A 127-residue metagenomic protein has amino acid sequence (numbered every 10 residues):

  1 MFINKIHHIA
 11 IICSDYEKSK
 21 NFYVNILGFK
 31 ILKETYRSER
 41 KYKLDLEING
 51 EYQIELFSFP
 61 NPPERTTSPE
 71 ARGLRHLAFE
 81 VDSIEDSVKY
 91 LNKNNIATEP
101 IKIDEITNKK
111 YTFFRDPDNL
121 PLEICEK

Functional and structural regions predicted by a protein language model:
M1-F2, D45, V88-K127: Vicinal oxygen chelate
M1-K18, L74-F79: N-terminal beta-strand motif that seeds the catalytic metal site of vicinal oxygen chelate
K5, R40-Y42, G50, G73 (+1 more regions): Exposed loop/turn and edge beta-strand positions of beta-sandwich/beta-sheet ligand-binding modules
I12-Q53: Core segments of cupin and vicinal oxygen chelate
F22, E85-Y90: Short amphipathic alpha-helices within nucleic acid-binding modules
L32, R40-Y42, N61-T67, P100: A short, acidic/glycine-rich surface segment
E70, L77-E85: Mid-chain, well-packed structural core segment of small domains
